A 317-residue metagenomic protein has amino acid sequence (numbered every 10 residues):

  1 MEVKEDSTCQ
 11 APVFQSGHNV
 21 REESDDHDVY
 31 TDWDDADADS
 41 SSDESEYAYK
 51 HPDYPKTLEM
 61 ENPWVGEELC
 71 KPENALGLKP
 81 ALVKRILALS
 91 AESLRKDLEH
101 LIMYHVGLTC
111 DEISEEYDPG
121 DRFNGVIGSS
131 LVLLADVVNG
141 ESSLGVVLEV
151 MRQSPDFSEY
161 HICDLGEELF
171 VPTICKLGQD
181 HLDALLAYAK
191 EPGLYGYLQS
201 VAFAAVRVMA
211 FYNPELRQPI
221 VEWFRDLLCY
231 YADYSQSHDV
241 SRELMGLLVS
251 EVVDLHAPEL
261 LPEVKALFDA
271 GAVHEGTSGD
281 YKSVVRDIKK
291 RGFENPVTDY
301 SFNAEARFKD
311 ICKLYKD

Functional and structural regions predicted by a protein language model:
M1-C9: PEST-like, low-complexity acidic/proline-rich intrinsically disordered segments, predominantly at protein N-termini
E2-V3, N19-S24, D317: Long, charge-rich intrinsically disordered regions
F14-G17, E23-D39, D43-Y117: N-terminal alpha-helical scaffold/docking segments in eukaryotic complex subunits
D26, Y30-D37, D43-P52, L260-D317: Eukaryotic acidic, Ser/Thr-rich intrinsically disordered low-complexity regions
P55-G66, A91-E115, N139-S154, K176-K190 (+2 more regions): Amphipathic alpha-helical scaffolding segments comprising HEAT/armadillo-like alpha-solenoid repeats
N74, K79-E92, E116-D121, G125-V138 (+5 more regions): Structural detector for internal amphipathic alpha-helices that build alpha-solenoid repeat scaffolds
L165, A184-E191, Y197-A204, I220-V221: Short, surface-exposed recognition loops or helix-turn segments adjacent to catalytic cores
